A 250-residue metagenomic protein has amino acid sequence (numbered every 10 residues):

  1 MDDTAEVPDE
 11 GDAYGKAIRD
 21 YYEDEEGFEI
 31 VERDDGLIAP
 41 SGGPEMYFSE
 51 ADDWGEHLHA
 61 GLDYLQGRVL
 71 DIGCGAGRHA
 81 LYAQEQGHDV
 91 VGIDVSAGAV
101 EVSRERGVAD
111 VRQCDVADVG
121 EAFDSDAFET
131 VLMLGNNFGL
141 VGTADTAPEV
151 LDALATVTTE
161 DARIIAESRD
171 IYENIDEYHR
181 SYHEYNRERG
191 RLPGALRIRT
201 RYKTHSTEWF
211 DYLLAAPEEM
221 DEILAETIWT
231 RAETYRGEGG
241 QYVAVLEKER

Functional and structural regions predicted by a protein language model:
M1-E32: N-terminal auxiliary segments of SAM/dcSAM-dependent transferases
G43-P44, F48-R68: Conserved alpha-helix/loop element of class I SAM-dependent methyltransferases that forms part of the SAM/SAH-binding
S96-G98: Conserved SAM/SAH-binding beta-strand->alpha-helix loop
G107-V119: Conserved SAM-binding strand-loop segment of SAM-dependent methyltransferases
A117-V131: A short acidic, Gly/Pro-enriched loop at the edge of an enzyme's catalytic core that lines a small-molecule cofactor
F128-P148: A short SAM/SAH-binding and catalytic strip from SAM-dependent methyltransferases
T146-E160: A short glycine-rich, Lys/Arg-flanked "PGG" loop and its adjoining helix->strand segment in the class I
E160-E218: SAM-dependent methyltransferase
